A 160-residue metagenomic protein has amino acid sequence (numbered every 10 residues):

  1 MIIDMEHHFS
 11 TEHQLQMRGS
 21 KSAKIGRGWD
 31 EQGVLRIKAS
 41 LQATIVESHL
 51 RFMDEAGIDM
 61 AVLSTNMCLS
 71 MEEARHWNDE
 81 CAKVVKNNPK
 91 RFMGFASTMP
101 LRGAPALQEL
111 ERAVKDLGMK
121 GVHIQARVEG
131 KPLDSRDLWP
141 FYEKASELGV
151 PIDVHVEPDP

Functional and structural regions predicted by a protein language model:
M1-P160: Helix-coil boundary/capping segments in enzymes
